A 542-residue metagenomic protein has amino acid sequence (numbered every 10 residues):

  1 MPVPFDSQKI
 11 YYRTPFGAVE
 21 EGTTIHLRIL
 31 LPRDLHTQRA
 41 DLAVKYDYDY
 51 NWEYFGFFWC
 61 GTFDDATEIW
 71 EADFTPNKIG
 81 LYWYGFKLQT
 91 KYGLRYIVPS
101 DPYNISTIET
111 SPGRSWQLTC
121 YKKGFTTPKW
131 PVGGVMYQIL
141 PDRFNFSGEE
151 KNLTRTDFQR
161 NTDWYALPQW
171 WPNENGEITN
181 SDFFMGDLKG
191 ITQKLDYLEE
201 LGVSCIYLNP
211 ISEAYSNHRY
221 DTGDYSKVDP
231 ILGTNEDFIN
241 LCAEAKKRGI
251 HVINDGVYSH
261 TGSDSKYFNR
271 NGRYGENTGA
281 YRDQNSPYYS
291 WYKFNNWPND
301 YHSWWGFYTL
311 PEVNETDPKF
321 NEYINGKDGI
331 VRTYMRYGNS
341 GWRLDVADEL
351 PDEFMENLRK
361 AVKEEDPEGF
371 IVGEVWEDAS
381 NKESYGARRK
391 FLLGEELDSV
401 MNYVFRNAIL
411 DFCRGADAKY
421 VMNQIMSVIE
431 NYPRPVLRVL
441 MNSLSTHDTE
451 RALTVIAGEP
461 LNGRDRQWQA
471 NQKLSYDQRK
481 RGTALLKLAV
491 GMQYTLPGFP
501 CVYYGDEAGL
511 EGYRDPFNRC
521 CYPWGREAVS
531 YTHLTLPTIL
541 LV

Functional and structural regions predicted by a protein language model:
M1-L35, E109-T110, S115-K129: Non-catalytic, glycine-rich low-complexity segments
I29, I139, L198, Y225 (+6 more regions): Conserved, mostly hydrophobic/aromatic
R33-K78, Q89-P102: Aromatic- and glycine-rich beta-strand/loop motifs that create alpha-glucan
V135-Y137, I206-L208, V252-N254, W342 (+3 more regions): Hydrophobic faces of well-ordered beta-strands that scaffold small-molecule active sites in alpha/beta enzyme cores
L140-C205, I211-Y337, L358-E364: Substrate-binding/active-site clefts of carbohydrate-active enzymes
C242-H251, S259-H260, S265-E276, I330 (+4 more regions): Active-site-proximal helices and loops of the catalytic beta/alpha 8
S443-N471, V490, P497-V529: Aromatic/acidic polysaccharide-binding cleft in carbohydrate-active enzymes
T532-T538: Conserved small/polar residues in nucleotide/adenosyl-binding loops
